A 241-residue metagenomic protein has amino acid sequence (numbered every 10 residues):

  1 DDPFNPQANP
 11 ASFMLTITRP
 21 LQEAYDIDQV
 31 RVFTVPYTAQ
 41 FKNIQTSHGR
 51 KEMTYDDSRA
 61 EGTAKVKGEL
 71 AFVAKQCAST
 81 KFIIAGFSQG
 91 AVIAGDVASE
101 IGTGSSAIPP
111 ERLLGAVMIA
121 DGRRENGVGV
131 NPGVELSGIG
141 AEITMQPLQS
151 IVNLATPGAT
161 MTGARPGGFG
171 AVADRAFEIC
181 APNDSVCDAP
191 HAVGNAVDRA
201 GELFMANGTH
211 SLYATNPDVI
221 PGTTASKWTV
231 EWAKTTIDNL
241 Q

Functional and structural regions predicted by a protein language model:
D2-T34, A39-I44, D57-E61, K65-F72 (+2 more regions): Surface cap/lid and interfacial helix-loop subdomains adjacent to catalytic sites that gate substrate access
N43-M53: Cap/lid segment of the alpha/beta-hydrolase catalytic domain
Y55-D56, G95: Cell wall/extracellular polymer interaction/catalysis modules
K81-I83, G115: Structural motif
I84-A98: Gly/Ala-rich beta-loop-alpha elbow adjacent to hydrolase catalytic centers
